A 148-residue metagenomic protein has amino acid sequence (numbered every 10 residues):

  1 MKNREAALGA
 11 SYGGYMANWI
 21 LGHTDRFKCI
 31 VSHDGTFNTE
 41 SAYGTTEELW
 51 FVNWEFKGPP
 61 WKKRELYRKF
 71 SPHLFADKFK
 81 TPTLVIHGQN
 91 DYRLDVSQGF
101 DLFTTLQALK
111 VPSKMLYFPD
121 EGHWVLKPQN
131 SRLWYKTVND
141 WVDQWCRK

Functional and structural regions predicted by a protein language model:
M1-K148: Active-site-proximal cap/loop segments of hydrolase catalytic domains
